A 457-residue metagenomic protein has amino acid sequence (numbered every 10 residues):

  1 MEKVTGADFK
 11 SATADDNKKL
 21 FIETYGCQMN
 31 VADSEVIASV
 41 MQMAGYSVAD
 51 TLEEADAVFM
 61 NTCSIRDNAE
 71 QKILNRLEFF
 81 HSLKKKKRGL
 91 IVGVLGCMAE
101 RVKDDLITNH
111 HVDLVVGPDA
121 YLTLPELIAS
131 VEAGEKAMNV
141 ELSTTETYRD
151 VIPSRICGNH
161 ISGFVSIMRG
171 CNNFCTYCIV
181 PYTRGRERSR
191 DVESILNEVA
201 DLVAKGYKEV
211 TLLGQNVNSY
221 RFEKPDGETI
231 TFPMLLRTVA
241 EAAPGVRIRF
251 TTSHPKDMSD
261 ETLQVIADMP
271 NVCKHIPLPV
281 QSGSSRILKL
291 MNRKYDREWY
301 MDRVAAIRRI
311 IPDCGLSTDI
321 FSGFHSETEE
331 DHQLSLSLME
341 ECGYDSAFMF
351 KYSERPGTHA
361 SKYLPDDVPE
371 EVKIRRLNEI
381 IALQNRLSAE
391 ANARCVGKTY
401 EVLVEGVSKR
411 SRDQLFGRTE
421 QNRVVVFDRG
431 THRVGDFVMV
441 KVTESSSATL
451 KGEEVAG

Functional and structural regions predicted by a protein language model:
M1-R221, T231, E261, E298-R309 (+5 more regions): Proteins enriched for Cys/Gly/acidic motifs involved in redox and nucleic-acid/cofactor modification
T24, A49, L290, A347 (+1 more regions): Thr-Gly-centered strand-to-loop micro-motif
Y25, C97, S143, G170 (+7 more regions): Generic beta-structure capping elements
M29, I65-N68, M98, P255-D257 (+3 more regions): Glycine-/small-residue-rich active-site loops that bind phosphorylated ligands and cofactors
V92-G96, A204-E330, E340: Conserved SAM/AdoMet-binding glycine-rich loop
C157-I161, C171-N173, V272, S282 (+5 more regions): Short flexible coil/turn linkers enriched for glycine and charged/polar residues that connect secondary-structure
C175, I195, L212, F250 (+7 more regions): Conserved, mostly hydrophobic/aromatic
A360-G457: Terminal RNA-binding accessory module
